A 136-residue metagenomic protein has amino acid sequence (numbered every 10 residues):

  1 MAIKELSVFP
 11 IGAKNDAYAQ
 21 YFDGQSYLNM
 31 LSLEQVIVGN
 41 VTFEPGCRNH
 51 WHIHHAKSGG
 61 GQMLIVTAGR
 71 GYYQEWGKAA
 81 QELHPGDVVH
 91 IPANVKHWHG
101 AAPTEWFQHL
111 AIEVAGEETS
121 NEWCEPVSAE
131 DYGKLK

Functional and structural regions predicted by a protein language model:
M1-I37, H50, S120-K136: A short, N-terminal "cap"/entry segment at the start of jelly-roll beta-barrel domains of the cupin/DSBH fold
L28-M30, V38-T42, M63, A80 (+3 more regions): Conserved hydrophobic/aromatic beta-strand scaffold that supports enzyme active sites
S32-Q35, P45, T67, G77 (+2 more regions): Short loop/turn positions at the edges of beta-strands in beta-sheet-rich folds
E34-V36, E44-N49, A68-Y72, E117-E118: Short, charged/polar surface micro-motifs in flexible loops or helix N-caps
Q35, S58-G60, E105-W106: Short acidic/glycine-enriched loop/turn segments that link adjacent beta-strands
V41-G46, H54-A56: Histidine- and/or cysteine-centered catalytic micro-motif in compact active-site loops
R48-W51, S58-P85, V95: A short beta-strand-loop-beta hairpin characteristic of the jelly-roll/cupin
Y72, A79-A80, H84-P85, A93-E122: Ligand-binding loop in jelly-roll beta-barrel domains
